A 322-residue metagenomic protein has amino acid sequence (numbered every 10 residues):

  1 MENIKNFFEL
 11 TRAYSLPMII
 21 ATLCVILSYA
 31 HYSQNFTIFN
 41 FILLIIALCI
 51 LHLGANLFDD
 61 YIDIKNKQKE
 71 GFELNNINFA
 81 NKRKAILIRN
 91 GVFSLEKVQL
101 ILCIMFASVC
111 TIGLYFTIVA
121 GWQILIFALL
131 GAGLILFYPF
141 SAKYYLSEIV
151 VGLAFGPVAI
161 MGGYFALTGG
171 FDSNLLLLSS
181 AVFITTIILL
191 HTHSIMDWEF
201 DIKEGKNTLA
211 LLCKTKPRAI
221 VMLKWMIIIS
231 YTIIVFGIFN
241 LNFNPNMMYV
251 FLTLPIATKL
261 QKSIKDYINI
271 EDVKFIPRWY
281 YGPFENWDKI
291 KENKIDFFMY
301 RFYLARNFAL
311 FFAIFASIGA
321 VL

Functional and structural regions predicted by a protein language model:
P17-I26, V150-F165, L212-T215, R278-K289 (+1 more regions): Small-residue-rich segments of transmembrane alpha-helices in multi-pass membrane proteins, especially helix faces
V25, Y29, S33-I64, L125-L136 (+1 more regions): Membrane-embedded alpha-helical segments that form the functional core of polytopic membrane enzymes, especially those
L48-F79, I188-A210, A219: Acidic (Asp/Glu-rich) catalytic motifs at the cytosolic membrane interface
F72-T117, K206-P245, K289-F312: Multi-pass membrane catalytic core of lipid/isoprenoid biosynthesis enzymes
K84-G170: Intramembrane alpha-helical segments
V151-E204: Functional transmembrane core segments of multi-pass inner-membrane proteins
L176-L178, V182-F183, I188, K216-K274 (+1 more regions): Alpha-helical transmembrane segments
N242-L322: Extended hydrophobic alpha-helices typical of membrane-associated regions
